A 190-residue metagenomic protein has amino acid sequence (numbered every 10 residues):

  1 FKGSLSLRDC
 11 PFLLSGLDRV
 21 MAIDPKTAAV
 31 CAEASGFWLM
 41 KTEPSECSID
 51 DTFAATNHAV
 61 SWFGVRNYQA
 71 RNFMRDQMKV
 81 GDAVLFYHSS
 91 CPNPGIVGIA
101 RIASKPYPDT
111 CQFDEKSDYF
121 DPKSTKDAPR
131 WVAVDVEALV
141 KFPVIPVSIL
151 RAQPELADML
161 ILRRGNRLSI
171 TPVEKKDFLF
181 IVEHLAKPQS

Functional and structural regions predicted by a protein language model:
S4-S6, S15: Serine residues within intrinsically disordered or low-complexity segments
L17-V80, D177-F178, L185-P188: Compositionally biased, charged N-terminal/linker segments
M40, A100-A103, E174: GIY-YIG nuclease signature motif recognition
Y87-P94: Short, charged beta-turn/beta-strand-edge "cap" motif at the junction between a beta-strand and an adjacent loop
G98-L168: Aromatic- and Lys/Arg-enriched surface recognition patch
K141, E155, L168, P172-A186: Charge/polar-rich, low-complexity and marginally structured segments
